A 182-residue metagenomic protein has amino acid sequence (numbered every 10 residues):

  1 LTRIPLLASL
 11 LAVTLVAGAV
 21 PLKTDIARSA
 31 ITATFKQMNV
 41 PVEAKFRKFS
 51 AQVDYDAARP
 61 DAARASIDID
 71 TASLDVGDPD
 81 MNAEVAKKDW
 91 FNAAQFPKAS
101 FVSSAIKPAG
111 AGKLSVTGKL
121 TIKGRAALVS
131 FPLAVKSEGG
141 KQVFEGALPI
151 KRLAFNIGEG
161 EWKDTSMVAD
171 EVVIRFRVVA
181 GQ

Functional and structural regions predicted by a protein language model:
L1-A8: Bacterial N-terminal signal peptides that target proteins for export
L10-G18: Hydrophobic h-region of N-terminal signal peptides that target proteins for export in Gram-negative bacteria
G18-Q182: Low-complexity, acidic/polar, glycine-enriched regions of mature
